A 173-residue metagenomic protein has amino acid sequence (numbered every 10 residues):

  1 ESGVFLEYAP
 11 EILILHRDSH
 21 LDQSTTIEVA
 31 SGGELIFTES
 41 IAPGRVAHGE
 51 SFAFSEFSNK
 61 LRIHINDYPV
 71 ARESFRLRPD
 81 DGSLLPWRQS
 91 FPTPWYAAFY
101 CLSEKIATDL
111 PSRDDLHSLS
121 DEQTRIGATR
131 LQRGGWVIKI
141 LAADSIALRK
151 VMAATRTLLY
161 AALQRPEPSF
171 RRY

Functional and structural regions predicted by a protein language model:
E1-S24, A30: Intrinsically disordered, low-complexity linker/loop segments enriched in Gly/Pro and charged/polar residues
P10, V29-S31, E39, I65: Residues on the solvent-exposed faces and adjacent turns of beta-rich solenoids used to engage binding targets
I27-E28, G44: Mid-sequence acidic-hydrophobic segments that form the walls of catalytic/ligand-binding cavities or oligomerization
E39-Y173: A structural signal for small-residue-enriched, beta-sheet-centric alpha/beta enzyme cores and oligomeric scaffold folds
